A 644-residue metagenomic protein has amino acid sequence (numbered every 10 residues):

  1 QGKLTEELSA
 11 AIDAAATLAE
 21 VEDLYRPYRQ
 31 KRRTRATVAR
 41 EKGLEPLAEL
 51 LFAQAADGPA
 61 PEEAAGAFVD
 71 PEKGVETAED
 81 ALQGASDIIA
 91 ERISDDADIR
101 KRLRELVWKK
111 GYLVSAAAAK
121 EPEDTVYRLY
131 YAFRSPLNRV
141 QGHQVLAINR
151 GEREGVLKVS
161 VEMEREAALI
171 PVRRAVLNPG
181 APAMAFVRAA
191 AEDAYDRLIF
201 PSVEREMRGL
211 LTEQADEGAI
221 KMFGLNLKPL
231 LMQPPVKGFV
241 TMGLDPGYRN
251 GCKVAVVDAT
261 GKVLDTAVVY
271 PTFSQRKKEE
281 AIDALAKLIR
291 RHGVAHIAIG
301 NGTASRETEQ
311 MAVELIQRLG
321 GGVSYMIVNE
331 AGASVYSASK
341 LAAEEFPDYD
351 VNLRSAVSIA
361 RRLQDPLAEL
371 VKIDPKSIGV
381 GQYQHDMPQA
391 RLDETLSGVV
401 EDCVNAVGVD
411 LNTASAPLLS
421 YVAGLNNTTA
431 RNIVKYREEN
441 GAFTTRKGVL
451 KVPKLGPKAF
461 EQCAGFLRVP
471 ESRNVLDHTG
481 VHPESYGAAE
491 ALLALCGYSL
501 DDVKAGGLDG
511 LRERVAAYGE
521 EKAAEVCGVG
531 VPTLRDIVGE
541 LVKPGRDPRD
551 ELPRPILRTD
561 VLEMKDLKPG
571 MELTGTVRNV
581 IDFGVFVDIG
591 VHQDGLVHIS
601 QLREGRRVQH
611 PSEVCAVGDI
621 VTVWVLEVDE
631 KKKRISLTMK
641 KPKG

Functional and structural regions predicted by a protein language model:
Q1, A11, A15-L18, K31 (+4 more regions): Amphipathic alpha-helical "recognition" segments
Q1-G2, E344-A442, E461-L492, V531-T559 (+2 more regions): Long, highly charged, low-complexity intrinsically disordered interaction regions that mediate electrostatic DNA/RNA
Q1-G243, G247-Y349, A356: Duplex nucleic acid-engaging cores and interfaces of nucleic-acid transaction enzymes
L8, T17-V21, K31-T34, R40 (+34 more regions): Helical mechanochemical/support elements of P-loop NTPase systems and associated helical scaffolds
L24-Y25, G151-E164, R174-I199, R361-L392 (+2 more regions): Structured, non-catalytic alpha/beta "coupling" segments that mediate domain-domain communication and provide generic
P27, V38-E41, A147-G151, L231-P235 (+13 more regions): Replace "in large, NTP-powered and nucleic-acid-processing enzymes" with "in large, NTP-powered factors and other
E105-Y112, L244-Y248, G302-A304, I327-V335 (+5 more regions): A glycine-rich phosphate-binding loop feature that marks nucleotide/adenosyl-phosphate handling sites
V469-R473, D477-G644: Single-stranded RNA-binding regions, centering on S1/OB-family and related RNA-binding modules
